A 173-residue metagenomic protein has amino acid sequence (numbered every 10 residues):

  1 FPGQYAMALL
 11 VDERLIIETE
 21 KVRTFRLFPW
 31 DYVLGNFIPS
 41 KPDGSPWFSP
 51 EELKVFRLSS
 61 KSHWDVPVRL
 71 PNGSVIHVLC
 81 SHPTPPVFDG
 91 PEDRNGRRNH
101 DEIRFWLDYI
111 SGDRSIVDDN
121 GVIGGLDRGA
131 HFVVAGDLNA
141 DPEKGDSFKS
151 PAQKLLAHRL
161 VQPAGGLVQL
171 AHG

Functional and structural regions predicted by a protein language model:
F1-V75: Structured beta-strand-rich core segments of catalytic domains in phosphoester-bond hydrolases
M7-V11, T19-K21, D65, H77-C80 (+3 more regions): Structural recognition of the beta-strand scaffold that forms the well-ordered cores of secreted hydrolase catalytic
I16, N72, T84-V87, V161: Short loop/turn segments at secondary-structure transitions that flank enzyme active sites
G44-F48, F56-R57, V78-C80, P85-D93: Active-site-proximal loop/helix segment associated with metal-binding centers of metalloenzymes
H63, G73-S74, S81, G96-N99: Active-site cradle of extracellular carbohydrate-active enzymes
P86-G173: Metal-dependent phosphoesterases centered on the DNase I-like endonuclease/exonuclease/phosphatase
